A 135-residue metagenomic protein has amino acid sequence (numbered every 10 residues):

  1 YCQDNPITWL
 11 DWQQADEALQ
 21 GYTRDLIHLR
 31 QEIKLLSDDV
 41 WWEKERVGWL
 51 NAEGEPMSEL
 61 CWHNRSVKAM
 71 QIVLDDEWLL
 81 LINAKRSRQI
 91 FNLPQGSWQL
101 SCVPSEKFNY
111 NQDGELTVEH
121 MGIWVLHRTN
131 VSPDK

Functional and structural regions predicted by a protein language model:
Y1-K135: Carbohydrate-interacting/catalytic domains
